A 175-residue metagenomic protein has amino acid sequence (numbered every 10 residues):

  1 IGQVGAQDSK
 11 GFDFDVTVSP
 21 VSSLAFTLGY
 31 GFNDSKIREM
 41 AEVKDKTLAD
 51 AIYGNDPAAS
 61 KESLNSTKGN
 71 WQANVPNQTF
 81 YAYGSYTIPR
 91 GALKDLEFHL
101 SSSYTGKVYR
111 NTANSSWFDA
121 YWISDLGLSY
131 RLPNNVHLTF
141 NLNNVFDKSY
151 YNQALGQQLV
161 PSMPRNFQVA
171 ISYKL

Functional and structural regions predicted by a protein language model:
I1, D34, G69-Q72, G106 (+4 more regions): Generic secondary-structure boundary/loop-capping signal
G2-N111: Gram-negative outer-membrane beta-barrel transporters
A6, F118-A120, P161-M163: A generic structural micro-feature
K10-F14, Q78-G84, W122-L126, L155 (+1 more regions): Hydrophobic, lipid-facing positions within transmembrane beta-strands of outer-membrane proteins
A41, A51-N55, W122-L128, M163-F167: Glycine-rich loops and low-complexity Gly/Arg-rich segments that provide flexible linkers or classic glycine-based
S101-N111, S129-L175: C-terminal beta-signal and adjacent terminal beta-strands/loops of Gram-negative outer-membrane beta-barrel proteins
T112-F118: Short, surface-exposed loop/helix-turn segments at secondary-structure junctions that function as lids/hinges flanking
